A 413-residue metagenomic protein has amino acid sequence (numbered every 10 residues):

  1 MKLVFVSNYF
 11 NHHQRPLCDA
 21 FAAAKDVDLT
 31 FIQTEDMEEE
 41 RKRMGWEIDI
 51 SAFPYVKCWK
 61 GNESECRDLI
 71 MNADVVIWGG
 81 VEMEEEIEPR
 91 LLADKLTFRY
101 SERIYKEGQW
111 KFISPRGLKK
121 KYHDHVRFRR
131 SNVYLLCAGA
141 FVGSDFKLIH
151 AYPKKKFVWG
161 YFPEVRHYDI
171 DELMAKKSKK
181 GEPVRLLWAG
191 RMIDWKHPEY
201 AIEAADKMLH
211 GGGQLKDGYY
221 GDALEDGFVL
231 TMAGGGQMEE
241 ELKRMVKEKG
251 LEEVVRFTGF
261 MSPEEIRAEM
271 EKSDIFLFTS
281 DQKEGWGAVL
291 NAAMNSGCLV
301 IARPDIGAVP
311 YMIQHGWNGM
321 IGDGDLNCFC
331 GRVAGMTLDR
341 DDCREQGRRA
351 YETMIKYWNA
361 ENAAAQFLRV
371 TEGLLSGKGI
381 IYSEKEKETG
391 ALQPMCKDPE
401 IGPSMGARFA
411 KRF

Functional and structural regions predicted by a protein language model:
F53, E241-M261: Nucleotide-activated donor-binding/catalytic signature segment of Leloir-type glycosyltransferases, i.e., the conserved
K106-F128: Nucleotide-sugar donor phosphate/pyrophosphate-binding loop at the beta->alpha transition of glycosyltransferases
R130-G181, R185: Donor nucleotide-sugar binding/catalytic pocket of nucleotide-sugar-dependent glycosyltransferases
K177-K196, I202-K207: Conserved donor-binding/catalytic core segment of Leloir-type glycosyltransferases
F260-M261, A268-S273: Short alpha-helical donor nucleotide-sugar binding micro-motif in glycosyltransferases
E271-G285, C298: Acidic donor-binding loop of glycosyltransferase active sites
L299-R303, I313: Short hydrophobic beta-strand element within catalytic cores of glycosyltransferases and related nucleotide-activated
H315-N327, G335-R340: Conserved acidic donor-binding segment of nucleotide-sugar-dependent glycosyltransferases
